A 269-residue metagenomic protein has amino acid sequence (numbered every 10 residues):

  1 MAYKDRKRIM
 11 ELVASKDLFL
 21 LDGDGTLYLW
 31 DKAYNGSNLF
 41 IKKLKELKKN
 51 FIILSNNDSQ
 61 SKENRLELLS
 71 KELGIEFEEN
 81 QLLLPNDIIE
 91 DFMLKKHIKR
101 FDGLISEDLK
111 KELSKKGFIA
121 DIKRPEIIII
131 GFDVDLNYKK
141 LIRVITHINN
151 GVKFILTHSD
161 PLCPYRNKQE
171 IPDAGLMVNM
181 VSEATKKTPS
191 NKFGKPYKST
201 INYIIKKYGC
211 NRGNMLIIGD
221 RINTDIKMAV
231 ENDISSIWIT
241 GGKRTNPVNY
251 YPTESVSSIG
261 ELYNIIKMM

Functional and structural regions predicted by a protein language model:
A2-G23, L29-E46, E63, E67-L83 (+1 more regions): Asp-based, Mg2+/Mn2+-dependent phosphohydrolase catalytic module
N57: Conserved phosphate/oxyanion-binding catalytic-loop motifs
